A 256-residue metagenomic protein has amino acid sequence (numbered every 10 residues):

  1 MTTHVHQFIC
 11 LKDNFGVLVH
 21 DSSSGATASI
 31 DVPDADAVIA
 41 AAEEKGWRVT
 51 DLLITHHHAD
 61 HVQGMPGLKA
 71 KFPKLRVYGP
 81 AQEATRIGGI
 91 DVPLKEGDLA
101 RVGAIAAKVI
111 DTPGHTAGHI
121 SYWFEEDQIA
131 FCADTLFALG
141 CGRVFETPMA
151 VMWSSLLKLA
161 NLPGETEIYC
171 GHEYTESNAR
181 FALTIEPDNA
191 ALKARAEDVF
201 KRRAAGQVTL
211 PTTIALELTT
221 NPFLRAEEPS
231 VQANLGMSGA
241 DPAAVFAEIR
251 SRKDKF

Functional and structural regions predicted by a protein language model:
M1-V49, S121-A133: Conserved beta-strand hairpin/beta-sheet module of binuclear metal-dependent hydrolase folds, prominently
L18, L99-E125, I129, N161: Core dinuclear metal-dependent hydrolase active-site scaffold
V19, D31, H56, L68 (+7 more regions): Divalent metal-coordination and catalytic microenvironments
T27, D34-D111, Q128: Active-site HxH/HxHxD metal-binding segment of metal-dependent hydrolases
V32-P33, H57, Q82-E83, H115-T116 (+4 more regions): Active-site metal-binding loops of divalent metal-dependent hydrolases
F124, C132, G164-T175: Anionic-ligand binding patches
G140-T166: Active-site-adjacent loop/tail segments of enzyme domains
L157-E167, E176-F256: Accessory terminal helices/loops
